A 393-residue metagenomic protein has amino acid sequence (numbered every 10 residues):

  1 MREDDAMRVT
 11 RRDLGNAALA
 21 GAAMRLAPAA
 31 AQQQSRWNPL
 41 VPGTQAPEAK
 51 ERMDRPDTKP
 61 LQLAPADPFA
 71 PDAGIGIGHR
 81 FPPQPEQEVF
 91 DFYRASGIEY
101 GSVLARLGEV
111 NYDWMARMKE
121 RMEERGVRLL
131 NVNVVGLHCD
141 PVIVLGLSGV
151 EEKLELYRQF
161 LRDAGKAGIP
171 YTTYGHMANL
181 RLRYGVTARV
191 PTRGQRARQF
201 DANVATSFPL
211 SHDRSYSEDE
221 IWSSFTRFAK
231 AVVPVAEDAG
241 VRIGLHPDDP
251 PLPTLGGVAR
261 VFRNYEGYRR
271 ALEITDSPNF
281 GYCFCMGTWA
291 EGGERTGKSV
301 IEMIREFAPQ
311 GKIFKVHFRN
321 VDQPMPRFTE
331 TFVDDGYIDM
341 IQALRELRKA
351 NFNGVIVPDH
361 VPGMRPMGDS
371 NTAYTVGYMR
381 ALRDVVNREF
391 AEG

Functional and structural regions predicted by a protein language model:
R2, R8, R12-L26, A30-G74 (+7 more regions): Histidine-acidic metal/acid-base catalytic patches
I75-A95, V103-E109, M118-R121, V132: Ligand-binding pocket scaffold of soluble enzyme catalytic domains
G78-F81, G149-E151, V258-R260: Short, flexible loop segments at the rims of nucleotide/cofactor-binding pockets, characterized by
G78-P82, V103-L104, L130-N133, T173-G175 (+4 more regions): A cross-family glycoside hydrolase active-site/sugar-binding cleft signature
P82-Y93, K153-L161, S299-E306: Short, acidic/polar
P83-P85, L107, V135-H138, H176-L180 (+4 more regions): Active-site-proximal loop/turn and secondary-structure-junction residues that shape catalytic pockets, frequently
L104-T226, E237-D238, T288: Structural motif corresponding to the early beta-alpha repeats
T206-I221, P247-G257, E291, M364: Active-site-proximal beta-alpha loop/turn segments in soluble metabolic enzymes
